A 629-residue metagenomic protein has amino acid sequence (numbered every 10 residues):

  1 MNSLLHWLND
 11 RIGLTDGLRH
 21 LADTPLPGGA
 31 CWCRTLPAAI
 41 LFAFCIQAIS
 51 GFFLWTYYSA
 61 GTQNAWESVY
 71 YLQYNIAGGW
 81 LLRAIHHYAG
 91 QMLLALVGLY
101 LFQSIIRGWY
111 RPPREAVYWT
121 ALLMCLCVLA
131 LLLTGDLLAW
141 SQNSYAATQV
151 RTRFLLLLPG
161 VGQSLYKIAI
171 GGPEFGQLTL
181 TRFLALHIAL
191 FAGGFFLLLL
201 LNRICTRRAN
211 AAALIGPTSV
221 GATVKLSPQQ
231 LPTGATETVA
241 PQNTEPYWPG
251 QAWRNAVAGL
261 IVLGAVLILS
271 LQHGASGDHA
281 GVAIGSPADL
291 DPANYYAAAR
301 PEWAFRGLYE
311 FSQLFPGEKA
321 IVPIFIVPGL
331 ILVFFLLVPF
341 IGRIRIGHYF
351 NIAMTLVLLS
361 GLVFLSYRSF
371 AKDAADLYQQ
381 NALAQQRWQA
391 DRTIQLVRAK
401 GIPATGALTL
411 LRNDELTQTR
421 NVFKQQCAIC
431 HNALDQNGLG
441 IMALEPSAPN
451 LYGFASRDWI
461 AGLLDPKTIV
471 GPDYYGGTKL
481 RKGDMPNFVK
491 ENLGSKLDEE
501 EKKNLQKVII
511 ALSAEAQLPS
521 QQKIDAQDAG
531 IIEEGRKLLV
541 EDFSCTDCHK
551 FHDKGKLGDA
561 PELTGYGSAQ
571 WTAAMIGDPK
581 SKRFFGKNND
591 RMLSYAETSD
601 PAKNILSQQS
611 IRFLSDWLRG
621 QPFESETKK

Functional and structural regions predicted by a protein language model:
M1-G28, W32-P37, F44, Q142 (+6 more regions): N-terminal export/targeting leaders of redox proteins
N2-G13, W55-G61, G90-R111, Y118-P173 (+1 more regions): Transmembrane-helix bundle segments that line or gate the permeation/cavity pathway in multi-pass membrane proteins
L14, T56-A84, T148-G176, D291-F311: Extracytosolic (periplasmic/ER-lumenal) interhelical loops and adjacent juxtamembrane/interface segments of multi-pass
E174, D414, N421-K424, I429 (+3 more regions): Extracytoplasmic electron-transfer domains, predominantly the class I c-type cytochrome c fold
T393-F423, G438-G440, S513-V540, E624-K629: Electrostatic cytochrome c docking/interface patches
A433-L434, F551: Cys/His-rich metal-chelating microdomains
C545-T546, K550-G555: Solvent-exposed soluble domains appended to multi-pass membrane proteins
